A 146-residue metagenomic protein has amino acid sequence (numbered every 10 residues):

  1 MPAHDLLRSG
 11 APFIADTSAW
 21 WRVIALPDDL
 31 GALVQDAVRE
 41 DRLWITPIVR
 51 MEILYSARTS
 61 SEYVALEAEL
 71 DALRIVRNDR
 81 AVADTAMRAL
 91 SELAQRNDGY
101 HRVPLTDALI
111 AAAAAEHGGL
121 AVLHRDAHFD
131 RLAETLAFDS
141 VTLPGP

Functional and structural regions predicted by a protein language model:
M1-I45, L54-A68: Short, well-structured N-terminal submotif of metal-dependent ribonuclease cores
M1-P12, A111-A112, E116-P146: Acidic, PIN/NYN-like endoribonuclease modules and their adjacent C-terminal/linker elements
P2-L7, R74-L123: Active-site neighborhoods of divalent-metal-dependent phosphate/nucleic-acid chemistry enzymes
D16-T17, V49, R125: A secondary-structure boundary/capping signal
W20, R50-I53, A83, F129: A generic structural signal for short hydrophobic patches within well-formed alpha-helices
W44, V76, D139-V141: General small-molecule cofactor/ligand-binding pocket signal
S60-V64, A94, S140-T142: Short, hinge-like loop/turn segments at secondary-structure boundaries
S61-A81: Active-site-proximal, substrate-binding regions of enzyme catalytic domains and RNA-binding/basic surfaces
